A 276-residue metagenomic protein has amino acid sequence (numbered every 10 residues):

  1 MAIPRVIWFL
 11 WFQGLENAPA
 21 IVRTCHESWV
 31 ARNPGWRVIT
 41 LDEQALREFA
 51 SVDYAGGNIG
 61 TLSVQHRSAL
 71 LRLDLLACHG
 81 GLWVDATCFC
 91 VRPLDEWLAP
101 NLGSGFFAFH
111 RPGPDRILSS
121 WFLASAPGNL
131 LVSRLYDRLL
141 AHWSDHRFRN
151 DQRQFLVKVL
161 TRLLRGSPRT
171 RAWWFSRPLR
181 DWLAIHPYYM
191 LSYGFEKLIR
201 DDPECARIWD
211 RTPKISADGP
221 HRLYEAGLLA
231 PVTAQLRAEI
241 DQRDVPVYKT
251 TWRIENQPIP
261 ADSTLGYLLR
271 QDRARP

Functional and structural regions predicted by a protein language model:
M1-S68, V84-P276: Glycosyltransferase-associated regions of secretory-pathway enzymes, highlighting luminal stem/catalytic domains
A69-G81: Small-residue hinge/turn detector
